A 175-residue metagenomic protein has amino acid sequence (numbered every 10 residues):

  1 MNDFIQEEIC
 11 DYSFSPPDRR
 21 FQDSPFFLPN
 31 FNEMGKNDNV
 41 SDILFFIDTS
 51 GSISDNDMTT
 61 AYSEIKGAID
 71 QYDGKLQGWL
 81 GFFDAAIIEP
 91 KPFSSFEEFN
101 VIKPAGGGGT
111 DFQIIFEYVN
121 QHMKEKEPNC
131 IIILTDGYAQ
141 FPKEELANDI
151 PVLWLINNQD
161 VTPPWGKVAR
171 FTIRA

Functional and structural regions predicted by a protein language model:
M1-L44, I53-N56, T60: Acidic, polar low-complexity linker/tail segments
Q6, S63-K66, F99-V101, P151-W154 (+1 more regions): Short, low-complexity, polar/charged sequence segments that are solvent-exposed and flexible
S24-F27, E89-P92, P142-K143: Short, solvent-exposed polar/charged micro-motifs at secondary-structure junctions
M34-K36, I47, F171-A175: Extended acidic, low-complexity intrinsically disordered regions
N37-S94, I102, I114-N120, K124-T135 (+2 more regions): Von Willebrand factor
W79, G106, Y138-A175: VWA/integrin I-like adhesion module and closely mimicked acidic/polar interface patches used
N100-G108: A short acidic, glycine-rich active-site loop that binds or catalyzes chemistry on phosphate/adenosine moieties
